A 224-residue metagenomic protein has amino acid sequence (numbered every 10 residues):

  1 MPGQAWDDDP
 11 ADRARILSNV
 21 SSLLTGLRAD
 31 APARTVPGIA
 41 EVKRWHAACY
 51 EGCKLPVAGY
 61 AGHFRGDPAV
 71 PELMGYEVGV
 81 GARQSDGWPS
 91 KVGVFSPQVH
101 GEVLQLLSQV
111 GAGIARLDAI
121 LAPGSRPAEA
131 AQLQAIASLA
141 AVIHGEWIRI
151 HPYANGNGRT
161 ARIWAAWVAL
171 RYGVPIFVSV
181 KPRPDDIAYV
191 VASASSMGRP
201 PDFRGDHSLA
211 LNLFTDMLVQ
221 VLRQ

Functional and structural regions predicted by a protein language model:
M1-Q224: FIC/Doc superfamily catalytic core
